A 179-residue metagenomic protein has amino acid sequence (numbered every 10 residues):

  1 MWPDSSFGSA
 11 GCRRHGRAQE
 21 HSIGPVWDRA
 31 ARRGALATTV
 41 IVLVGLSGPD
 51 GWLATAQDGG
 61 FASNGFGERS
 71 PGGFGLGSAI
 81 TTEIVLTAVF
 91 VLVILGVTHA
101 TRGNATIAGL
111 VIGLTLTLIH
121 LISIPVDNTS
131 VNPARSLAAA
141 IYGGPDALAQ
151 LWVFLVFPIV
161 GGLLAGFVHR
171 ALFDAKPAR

Functional and structural regions predicted by a protein language model:
M1-R179: Membrane-interface helix-loop junctions and terminal tails of multi-pass membrane proteins
